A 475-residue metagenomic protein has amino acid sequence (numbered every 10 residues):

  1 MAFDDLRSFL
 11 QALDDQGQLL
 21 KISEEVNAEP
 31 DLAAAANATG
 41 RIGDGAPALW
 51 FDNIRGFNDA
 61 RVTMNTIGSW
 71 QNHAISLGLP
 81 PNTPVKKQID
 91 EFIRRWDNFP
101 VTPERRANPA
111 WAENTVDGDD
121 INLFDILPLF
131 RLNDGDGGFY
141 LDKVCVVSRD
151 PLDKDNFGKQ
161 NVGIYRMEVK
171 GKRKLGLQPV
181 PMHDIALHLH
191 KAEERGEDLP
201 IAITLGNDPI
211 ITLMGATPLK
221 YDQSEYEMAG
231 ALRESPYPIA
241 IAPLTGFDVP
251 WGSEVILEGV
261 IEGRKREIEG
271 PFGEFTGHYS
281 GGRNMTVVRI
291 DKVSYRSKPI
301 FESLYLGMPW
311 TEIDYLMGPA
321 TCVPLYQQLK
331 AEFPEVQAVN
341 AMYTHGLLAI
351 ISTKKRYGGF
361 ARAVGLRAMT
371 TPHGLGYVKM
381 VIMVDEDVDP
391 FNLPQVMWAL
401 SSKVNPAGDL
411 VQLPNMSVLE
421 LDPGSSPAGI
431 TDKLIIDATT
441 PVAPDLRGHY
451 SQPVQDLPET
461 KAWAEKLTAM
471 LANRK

Functional and structural regions predicted by a protein language model:
M1-F272, G277-V287, D291-K475: Extended, highly charged
